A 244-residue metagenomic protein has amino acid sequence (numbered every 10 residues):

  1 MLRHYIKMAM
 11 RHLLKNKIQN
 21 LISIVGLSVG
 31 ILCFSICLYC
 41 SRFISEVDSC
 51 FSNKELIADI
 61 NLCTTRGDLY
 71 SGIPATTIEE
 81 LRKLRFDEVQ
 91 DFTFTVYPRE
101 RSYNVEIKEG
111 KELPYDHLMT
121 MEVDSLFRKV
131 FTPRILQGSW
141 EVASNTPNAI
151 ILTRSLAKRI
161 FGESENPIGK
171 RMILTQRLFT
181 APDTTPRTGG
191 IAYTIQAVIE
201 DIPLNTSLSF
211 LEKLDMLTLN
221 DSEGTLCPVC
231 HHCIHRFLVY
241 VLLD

Functional and structural regions predicted by a protein language model:
M1-K7: Short, membrane-interfacial amphipathic segments enriched in basic
K7-R11, S45, R82, K158: Solvent-exposed, non-membrane alpha-helical residues enriched in polar/charged side chains
H12, N16-I44, E55: Short, strongly hydrophobic transmembrane alpha-helices
I31-F34, S41, V47, L84 (+3 more regions): Phosphate/oxyanion-binding loops and surfaces in catalytic or ligand/nucleic-acid-binding neighborhoods
C37-E106, P114, P228, C233-D244: Membrane-proximal extracellular/periplasmic loop immediately following the first transmembrane helix
L62-Y70, T93-L126, L136-I150, T175-Y193 (+1 more regions): Short acidic/polar micro-motifs at solvent-exposed secondary-structure junctions
D124-L136, L152-D244: Mid-to-C-terminal secondary-structure elements that act as membrane-proximal/extracytoplasmic interface segments
